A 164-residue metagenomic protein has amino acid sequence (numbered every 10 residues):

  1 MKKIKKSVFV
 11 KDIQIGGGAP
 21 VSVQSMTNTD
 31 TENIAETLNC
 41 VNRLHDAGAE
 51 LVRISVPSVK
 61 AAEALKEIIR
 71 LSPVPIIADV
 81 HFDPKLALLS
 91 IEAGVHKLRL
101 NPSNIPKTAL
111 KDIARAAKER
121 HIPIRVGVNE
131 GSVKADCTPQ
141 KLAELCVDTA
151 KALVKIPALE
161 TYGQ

Functional and structural regions predicted by a protein language model:
K2-I54, S58-Q164: Alpha/beta enzyme core
